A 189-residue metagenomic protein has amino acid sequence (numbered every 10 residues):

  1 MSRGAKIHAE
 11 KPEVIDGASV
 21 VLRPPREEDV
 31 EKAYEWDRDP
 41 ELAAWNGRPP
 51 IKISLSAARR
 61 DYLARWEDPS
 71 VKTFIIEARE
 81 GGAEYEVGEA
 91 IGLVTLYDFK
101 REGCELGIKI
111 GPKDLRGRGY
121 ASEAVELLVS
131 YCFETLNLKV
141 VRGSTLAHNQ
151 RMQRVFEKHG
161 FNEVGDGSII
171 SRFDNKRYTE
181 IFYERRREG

Functional and structural regions predicted by a protein language model:
M1-V30, R38-D39, T73, G82-G189: Acyl-donor (CoA/ACP) binding surface of acyl/acetyltransferases
V14-D16, P24, E35-K52, R65: Helix-loop element at the rim of GNAT/NAT acetyltransferase active sites that forms part of the acceptor-substrate
D29-K32, A57: An acidic, carboxylate-rich microenvironment
Y34, R59, L63, S130-F133: Solvent-exposed, non-membrane alpha-helical residues enriched in polar/charged side chains
A44, I53-S54, P69, L115 (+1 more regions): A short hydrophobic/aromatic micro-motif that marks alpha-helical segments and, especially, helix-coil
I51-V71, G81-G82: Active-site rim helix/loop that mediates acceptor-substrate recognition in acyltransferases
I76: Active-site core of bacterial EAL-family cyclic-dinucleotide phosphodiesterase domains
